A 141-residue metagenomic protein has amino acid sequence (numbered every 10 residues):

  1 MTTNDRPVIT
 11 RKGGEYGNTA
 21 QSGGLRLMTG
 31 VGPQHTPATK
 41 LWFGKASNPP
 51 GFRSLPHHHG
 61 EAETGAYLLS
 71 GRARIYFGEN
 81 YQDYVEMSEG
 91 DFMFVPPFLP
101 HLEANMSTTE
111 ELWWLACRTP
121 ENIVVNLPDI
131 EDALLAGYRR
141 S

Functional and structural regions predicted by a protein language model:
M1-K40, L55, L127-S141: A short, N-terminal "cap"/entry segment at the start of jelly-roll beta-barrel domains of the cupin/DSBH fold
V31, G44-G60: Conserved short histidine dyad/triad with adjacent acidic residue
H35-T36, E61, N80, T108-T109: Short strand-connecting beta-turns/loops that link adjacent beta-strands
T39-L41, H59, M87, M106-T108: Short glycine/proline-enriched turns and hinge-like loops at secondary-structure junctions
R53, A62-E89, L99: A short beta-strand-loop-beta hairpin characteristic of the jelly-roll/cupin
S88-E89, P97-V124: Ligand-binding loop in jelly-roll beta-barrel domains
